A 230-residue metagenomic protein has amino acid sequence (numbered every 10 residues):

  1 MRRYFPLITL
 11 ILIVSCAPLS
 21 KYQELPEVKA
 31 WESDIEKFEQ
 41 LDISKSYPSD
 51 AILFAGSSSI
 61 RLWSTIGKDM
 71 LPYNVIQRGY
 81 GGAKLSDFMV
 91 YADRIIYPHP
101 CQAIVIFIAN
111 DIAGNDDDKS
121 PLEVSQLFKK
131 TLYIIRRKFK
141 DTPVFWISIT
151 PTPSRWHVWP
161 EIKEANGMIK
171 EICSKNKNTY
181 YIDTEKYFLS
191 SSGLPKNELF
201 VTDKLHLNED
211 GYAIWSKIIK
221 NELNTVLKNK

Functional and structural regions predicted by a protein language model:
M1-F54, K68, V226-K230: N-terminal secretory targeting modules
S49-A51, Y73-N74, H99-I104, F139-P143 (+1 more regions): Loop/turn elements at helix/coil->beta-strand transitions in domains of secreted/extracellular proteins
D50-T65, A83: Catalytic nucleophile-elbow at a beta strand-turn-alpha helix junction centered on a G-D-S/GDSL motif, marking
I60-N74, F88-S125, F145, I149-P153: Oxyanion-hole/transition-state-stabilizing segment in secreted/luminal serine hydrolases and related acyltransferases
A92, F128-Y133, N166, K170: Generic structural signal for well-ordered alpha-helices, preferentially at hydrophobic/aromatic core positions
F107-A113, Y133-E164, K186: Active-site segments of SGNH/GDSL-like serine hydrolases that catalyze O-acetyl group transfer/hydrolysis on lipids
K119-L127, H157-E164: Alpha-helix N-cap and loop-to-helix initiation/capping positions
P151-K230: Catalytic His-Asp segment of secreted/periplasmic serine-dependent ester chemistry enzymes
